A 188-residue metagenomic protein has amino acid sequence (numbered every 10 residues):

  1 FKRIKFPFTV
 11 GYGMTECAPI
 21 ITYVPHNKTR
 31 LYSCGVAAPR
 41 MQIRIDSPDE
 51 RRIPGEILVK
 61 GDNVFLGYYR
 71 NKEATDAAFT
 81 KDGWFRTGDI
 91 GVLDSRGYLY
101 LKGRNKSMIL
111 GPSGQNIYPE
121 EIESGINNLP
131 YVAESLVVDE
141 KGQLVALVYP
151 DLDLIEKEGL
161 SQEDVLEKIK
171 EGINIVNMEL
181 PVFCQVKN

Functional and structural regions predicted by a protein language model:
F1-T29, A133: Gly/Ser/Thr-rich phosphate-binding loop
E16, R104, D139-Q143, Q185-V186: Short Gly/Ser/Thr- and Asp/Glu-enriched loop/turn motifs at secondary-structure junctions
A37, M41-R44, R51-G111, N128: Conserved ATP-binding/catalytic segment of the ANL
V64, Y98-N127, L154-D164, L180-V186: Adenylate-forming
I90, S95, N128-L152, N177: C-terminal boundary motif of the adenylate-forming
I109, E134, G142, E171-N188: Conserved C-terminal "lid"/linker of ANL adenylate-forming enzymes
Q162-I173: Well-ordered, non-membrane alpha-helical segments in soluble/globular domains
